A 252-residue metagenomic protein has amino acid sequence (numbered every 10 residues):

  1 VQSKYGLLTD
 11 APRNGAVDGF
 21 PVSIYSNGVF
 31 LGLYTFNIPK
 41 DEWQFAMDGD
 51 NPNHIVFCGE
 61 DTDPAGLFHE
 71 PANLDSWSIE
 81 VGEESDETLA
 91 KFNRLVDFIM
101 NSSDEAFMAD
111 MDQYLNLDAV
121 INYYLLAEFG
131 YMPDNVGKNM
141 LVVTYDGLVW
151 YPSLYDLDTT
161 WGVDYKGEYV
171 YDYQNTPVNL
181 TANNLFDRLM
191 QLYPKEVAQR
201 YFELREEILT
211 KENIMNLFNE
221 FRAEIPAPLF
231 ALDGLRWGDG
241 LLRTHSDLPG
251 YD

Functional and structural regions predicted by a protein language model:
V1-D10: Zn2+-dependent metallopeptidase catalytic core
Q2, N37, V197: A residue-level signal for conserved active-site and pocket-lining positions in enzyme catalytic cores
T9-V17, P21-L125, P133: Internal "kinase-insert"/substrate-recognition segments embedded within catalytic cores of ATP-dependent enzymes
S85-G137, V143-D252: Middle-to-C-terminal accessory/interaction subdomains
